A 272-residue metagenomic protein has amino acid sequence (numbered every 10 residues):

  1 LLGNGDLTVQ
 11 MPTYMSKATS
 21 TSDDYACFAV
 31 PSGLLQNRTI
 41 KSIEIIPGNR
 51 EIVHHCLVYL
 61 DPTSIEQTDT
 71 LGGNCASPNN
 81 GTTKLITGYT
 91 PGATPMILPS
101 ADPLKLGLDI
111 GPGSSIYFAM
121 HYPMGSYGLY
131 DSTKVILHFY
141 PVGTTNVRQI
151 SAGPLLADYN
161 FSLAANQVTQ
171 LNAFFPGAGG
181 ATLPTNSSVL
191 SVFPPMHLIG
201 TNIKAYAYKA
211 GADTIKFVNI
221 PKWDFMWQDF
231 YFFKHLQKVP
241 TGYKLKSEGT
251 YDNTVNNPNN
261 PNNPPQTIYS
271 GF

Functional and structural regions predicted by a protein language model:
L2-R38, S42-A178, T182-S188, F193-F272: Beta-strand-centric surfaces of beta-sandwich/beta-rich domains
